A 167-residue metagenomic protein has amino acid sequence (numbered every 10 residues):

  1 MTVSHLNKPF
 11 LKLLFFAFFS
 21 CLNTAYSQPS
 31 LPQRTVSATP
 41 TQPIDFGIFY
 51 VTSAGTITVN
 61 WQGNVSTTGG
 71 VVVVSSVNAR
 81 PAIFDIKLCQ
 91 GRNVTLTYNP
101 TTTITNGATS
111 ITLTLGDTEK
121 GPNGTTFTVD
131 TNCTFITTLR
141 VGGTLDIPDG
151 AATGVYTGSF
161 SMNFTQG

Functional and structural regions predicted by a protein language model:
T2-L13: Bacterial N-terminal signal peptides that target proteins for export
S4, Y26, K120, F127-T128: Serine/threonine-rich, low-complexity intrinsically disordered segments
K12-L22: Bacterial N-terminal signal peptides
Y26-T97, T101-T103, D130-G167: N-terminal small/polar-rich segments of proteins
Y98-T125: Surface-exposed binding patches on compact interaction domains or structured appendages
